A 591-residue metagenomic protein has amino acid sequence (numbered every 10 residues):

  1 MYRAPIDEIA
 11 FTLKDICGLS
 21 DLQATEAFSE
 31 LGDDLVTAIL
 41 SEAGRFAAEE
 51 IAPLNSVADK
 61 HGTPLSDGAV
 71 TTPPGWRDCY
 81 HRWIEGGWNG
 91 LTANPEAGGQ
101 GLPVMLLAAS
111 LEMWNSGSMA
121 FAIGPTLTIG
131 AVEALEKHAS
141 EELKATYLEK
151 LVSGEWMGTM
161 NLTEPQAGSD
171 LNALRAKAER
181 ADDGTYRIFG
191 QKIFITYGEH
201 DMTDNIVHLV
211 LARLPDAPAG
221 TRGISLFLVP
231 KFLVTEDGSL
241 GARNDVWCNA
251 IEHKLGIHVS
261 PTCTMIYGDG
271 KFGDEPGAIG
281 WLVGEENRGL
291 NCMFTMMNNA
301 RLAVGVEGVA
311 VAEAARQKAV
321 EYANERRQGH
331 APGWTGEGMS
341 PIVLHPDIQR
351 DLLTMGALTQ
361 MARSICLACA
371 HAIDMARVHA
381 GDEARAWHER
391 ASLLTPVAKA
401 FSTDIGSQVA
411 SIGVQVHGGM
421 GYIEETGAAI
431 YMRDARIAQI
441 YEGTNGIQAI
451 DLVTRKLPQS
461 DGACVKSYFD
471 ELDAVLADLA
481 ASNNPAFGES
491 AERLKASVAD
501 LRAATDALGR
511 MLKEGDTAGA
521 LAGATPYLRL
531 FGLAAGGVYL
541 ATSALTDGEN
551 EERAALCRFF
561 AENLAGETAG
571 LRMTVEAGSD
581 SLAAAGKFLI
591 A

Functional and structural regions predicted by a protein language model:
M1-A122, T146, T574, D580-A591: Amphipathic, small/basic residue-rich leader segments at the start of a protein or domain
M1-Q23, E275-N287, K318, N324-E325 (+2 more regions): Acidic, low-complexity proline/glycine-rich segments
Y2-A4, R180, I257, E389-F469 (+2 more regions): Alpha-helix capping/hinge segments and adjacent helical runs
A27-E30, K60-T72, E286-A303, Q317-G356 (+4 more regions): Glycine-rich cofactor-pocket loops
W76, P125-T128, A139-A176, R180 (+6 more regions): Internal maturation/activation junctions in enzymes
T185, F189-R243: A short core secondary-structure module
F194-T196, V234-N249, K254, P261-A300 (+2 more regions): A glycine-rich, basic-preceded beta-loop-alpha segment at the flavin cofactor/substrate interface of flavin-utilizing
Q459, V475-A591: C-terminal amphipathic alpha-helical interaction region
